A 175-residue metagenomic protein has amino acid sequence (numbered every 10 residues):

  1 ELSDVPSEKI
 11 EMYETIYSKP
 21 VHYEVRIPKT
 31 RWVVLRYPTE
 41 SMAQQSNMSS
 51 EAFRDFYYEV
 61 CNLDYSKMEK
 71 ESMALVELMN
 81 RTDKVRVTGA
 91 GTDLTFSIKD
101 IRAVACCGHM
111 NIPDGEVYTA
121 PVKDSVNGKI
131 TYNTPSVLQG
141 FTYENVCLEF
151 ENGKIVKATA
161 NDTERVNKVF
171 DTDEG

Functional and structural regions predicted by a protein language model:
E1-N127: Active-site bordering "gate/hinge" segments that shape substrate access to catalytic or cofactor-binding pockets
F53-F56, F96, F141, F150 (+1 more regions): Phenylalanine-focused residue identity feature
R102, V146-E149, E174: Short, solvent-exposed amphipathic alpha-helical segments in soluble enzyme and RNA/protein-processing domains
R102-A103, S136-L138, D162-E164: Short, catalytically relevant binding-site loops at active-site mouths
E116-A158: Oxyanion-binding "anion nests"
K157-G175: Dual-mode signal for accessory low-complexity, basic/Gly-rich regions
